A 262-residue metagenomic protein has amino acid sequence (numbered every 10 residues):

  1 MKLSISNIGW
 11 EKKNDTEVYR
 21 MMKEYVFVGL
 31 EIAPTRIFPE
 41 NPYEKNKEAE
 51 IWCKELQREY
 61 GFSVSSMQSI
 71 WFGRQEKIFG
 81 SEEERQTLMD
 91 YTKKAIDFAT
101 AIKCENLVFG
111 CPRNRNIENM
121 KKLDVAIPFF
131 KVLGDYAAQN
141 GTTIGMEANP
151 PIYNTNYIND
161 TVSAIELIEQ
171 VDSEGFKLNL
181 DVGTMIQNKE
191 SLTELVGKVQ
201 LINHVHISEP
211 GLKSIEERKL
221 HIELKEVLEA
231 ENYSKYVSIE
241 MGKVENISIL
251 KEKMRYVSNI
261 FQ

Functional and structural regions predicted by a protein language model:
M1-N7, E11-V26, R58, M89 (+3 more regions): Histidine-acidic metal/acid-base catalytic patches
T16-K23, Y43-S63, Y91-A101, I127-Y136 (+2 more regions): Short amphipathic alpha-helices and their capping/turn segments at secondary-structure boundaries
E17, E59, E76-K177: Active-site acidic/histidine proton-transfer and metal-coordination neighborhood in alpha/beta enzyme cores
Y25, G29-R36, S65-R74, C111: Short, conserved active-site loops that position catalytic residues or coordinate cofactors/metal ions across diverse
V28-G29, S63, E105, T143 (+1 more regions): Residue-level detector of anion-binding/catalytic polar loops
A33-K54, C111, I117: Glycine-rich, proline-tolerant flexible connector loops at the mouths of alpha/beta enzymes
F38-N41, G73-F79, R115-N119, I152-N154 (+2 more regions): A short acidic, helix-capping loop that chelates divalent metal ions and anchors anionic groups
